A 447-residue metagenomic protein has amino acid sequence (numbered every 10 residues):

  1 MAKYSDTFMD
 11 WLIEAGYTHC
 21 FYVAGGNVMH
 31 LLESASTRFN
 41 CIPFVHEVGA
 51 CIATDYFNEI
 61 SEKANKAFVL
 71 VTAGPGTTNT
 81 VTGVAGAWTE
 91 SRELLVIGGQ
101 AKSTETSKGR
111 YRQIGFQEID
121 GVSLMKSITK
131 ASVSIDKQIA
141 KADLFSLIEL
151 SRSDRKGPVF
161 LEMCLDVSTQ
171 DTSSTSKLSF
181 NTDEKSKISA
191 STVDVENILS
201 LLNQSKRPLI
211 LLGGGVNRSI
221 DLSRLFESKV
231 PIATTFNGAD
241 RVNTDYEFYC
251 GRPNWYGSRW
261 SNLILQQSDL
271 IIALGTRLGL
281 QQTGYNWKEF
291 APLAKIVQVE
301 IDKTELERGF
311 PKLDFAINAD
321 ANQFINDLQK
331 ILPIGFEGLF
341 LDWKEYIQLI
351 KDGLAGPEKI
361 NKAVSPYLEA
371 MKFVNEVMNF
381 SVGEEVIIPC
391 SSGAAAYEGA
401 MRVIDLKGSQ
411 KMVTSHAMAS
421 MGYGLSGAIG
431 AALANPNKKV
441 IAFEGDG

Functional and structural regions predicted by a protein language model:
A2-A85: N-terminal cofactor/phosphate-binding cores enriched in small/glycine residues, especially glycine-rich loops such as
K3, S174-S176, E196, S200 (+1 more regions): Phosphate/pyrophosphate-binding active-site segments
K3-T18, Y22-A35, L222, Y346-N437: Active-site diphosphate/adenylate-binding microenvironment
D6, T18-H19, E59-V71, G76-G98 (+7 more regions): Structural signature of the thiamine diphosphate
V28-H30, A50-A53, P75-G83, W88 (+5 more regions): Short glycine/serine/threonine-rich phosphate/pyrophosphate-binding segments that cradle anionic phosphate groups
Y56-I60, G213-V297, L406-K438: Glycine-rich, anion-gripping cofactor-binding loops and their flanking helix/strand elements in enzyme active sites
T72, K438-G447: DG-centered beta-turn motif at the end of beta-strands
G98-D143, G238-Y346, F443: Glycine-rich, acidic loop regions that bind phosphate or pyrophosphate groups
